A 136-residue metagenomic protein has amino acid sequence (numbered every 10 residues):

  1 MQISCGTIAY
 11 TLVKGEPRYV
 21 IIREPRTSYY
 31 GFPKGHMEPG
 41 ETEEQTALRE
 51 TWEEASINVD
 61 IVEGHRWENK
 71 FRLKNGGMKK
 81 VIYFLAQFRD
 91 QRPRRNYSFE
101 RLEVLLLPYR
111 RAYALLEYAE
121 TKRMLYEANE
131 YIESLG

Functional and structural regions predicted by a protein language model:
M1-R18: Conserved N-terminal beta-strand and adjoining loop/helix that marks the start of the Nudix/MutT-like hydrolase domain
I3-C5, K79-I82, L102: Change "...and in nucleic-acid phosphodiester-cleaving endonucleases..." to "...and in nucleic-acid processing enzymes
A9-T11, L85-Q87, L106: Short, well-ordered beta-strand micro-motif
G15-N58: Conserved Nudix-box catalytic region and its N-terminal flanking loop in Nudix hydrolases and closely related
M37, F88, Y109: Hydrophobic pocket-lining residues within nucleotide cofactor-binding pockets
S56-R92: Active-site segment of metal-dependent pyrophosphate-handling enzymes, primarily the Nudix hydrolase catalytic core
K70-R72, Q87-R94, Y118-E133: Glycine-aromatic-enriched surface loops/turns that form tight recognition elements
Y83, R94-Y126: NUDIX/MutT-family hydrolases
